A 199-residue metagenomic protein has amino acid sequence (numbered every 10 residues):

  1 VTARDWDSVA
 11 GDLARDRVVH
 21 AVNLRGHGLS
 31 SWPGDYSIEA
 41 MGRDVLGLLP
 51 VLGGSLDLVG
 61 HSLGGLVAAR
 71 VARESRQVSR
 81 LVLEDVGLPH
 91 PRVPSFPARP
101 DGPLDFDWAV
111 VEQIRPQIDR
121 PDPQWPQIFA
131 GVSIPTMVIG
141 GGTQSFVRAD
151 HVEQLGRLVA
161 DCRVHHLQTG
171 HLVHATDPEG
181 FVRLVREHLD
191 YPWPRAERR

Functional and structural regions predicted by a protein language model:
V1-S31: Conserved HGGG/HGGXW glycine-rich cap/lid loop of the alpha/beta-hydrolase fold
W6-D7, S30-D35, V93-P94, A149-D150: Conserved catalytic-core motifs of eukaryotic protein kinase domains, centered on the activation segment
A40-L56: Conserved acidic catalytic loop of the alpha/beta-hydrolase fold
L58-G60, E84: Short beta-strand immediately N-terminal to the catalytic nucleophile in serine-hydrolase-like folds
G60-G64, A68: Gly/Ala-rich beta-loop-alpha elbow adjacent to hydrolase catalytic centers
A69-R73, Q77-W108: Flexible "cap/lid" loop of the alpha/beta hydrolase fold
A109, P116-L158, H165-Q168, L172-H174 (+1 more regions): Conserved serine/cysteine hydrolase catalytic core
C162-R199: Catalytic active-site module of serine/aspartate enzymes centered on a nucleophile-bearing elbow/loop
